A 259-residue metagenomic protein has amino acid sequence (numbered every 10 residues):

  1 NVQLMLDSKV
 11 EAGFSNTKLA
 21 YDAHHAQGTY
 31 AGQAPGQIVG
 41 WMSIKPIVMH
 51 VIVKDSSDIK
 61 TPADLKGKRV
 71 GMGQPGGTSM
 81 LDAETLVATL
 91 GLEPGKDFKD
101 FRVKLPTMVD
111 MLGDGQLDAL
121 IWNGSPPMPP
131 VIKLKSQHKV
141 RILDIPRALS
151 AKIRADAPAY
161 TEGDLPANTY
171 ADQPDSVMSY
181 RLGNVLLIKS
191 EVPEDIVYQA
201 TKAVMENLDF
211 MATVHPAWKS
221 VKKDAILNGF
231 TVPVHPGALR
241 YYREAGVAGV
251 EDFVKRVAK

Functional and structural regions predicted by a protein language model:
N1-P75, L81-E84, I142: Short, glycine-/small- and polar/acidic-enriched structural segments that line small-molecule recognition paths
L6-V10, H25, A88-L92, G113-L117 (+4 more regions): Sec-exported extracytoplasmic/periplasmic mature domains
V10-K18, A63, D82-V87, W122-K135 (+1 more regions): Short N-terminal helix-initiation segments at or just after the protein's N-terminus
A12, A31, P94, A119 (+1 more regions): Residue-level detector of short coil/turn "hinge" positions at structural boundaries
T17-L19, Q27-G28, S57, P94-V192: Pocket-lining segment of extracytoplasmic ligand-binding domains
S43, I47-D114, D209, D224 (+1 more regions): Bilobed "Venus flytrap"/periplasmic-binding protein-like clamshell domains and structurally analogous long
K68-T85, A159-V221, A225, G229-F230: Ligand-binding clefts/hinges and TM-proximal coupling segments of bilobed small-molecule sensing domains
T107, G124-I142, A148, K152-A155 (+1 more regions): An extracytoplasmic/periplasmic, membrane-proximal ligand-sensing/linker region
